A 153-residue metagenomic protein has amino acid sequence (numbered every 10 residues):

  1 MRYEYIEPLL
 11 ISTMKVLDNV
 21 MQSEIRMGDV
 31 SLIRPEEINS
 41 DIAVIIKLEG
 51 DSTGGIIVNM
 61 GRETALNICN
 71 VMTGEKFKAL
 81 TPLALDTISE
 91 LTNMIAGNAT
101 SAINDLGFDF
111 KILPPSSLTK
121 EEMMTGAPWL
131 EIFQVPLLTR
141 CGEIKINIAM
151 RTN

Functional and structural regions predicted by a protein language model:
M1-N153: N-terminal auxiliary interaction/assembly segments of multi-subunit proteins
